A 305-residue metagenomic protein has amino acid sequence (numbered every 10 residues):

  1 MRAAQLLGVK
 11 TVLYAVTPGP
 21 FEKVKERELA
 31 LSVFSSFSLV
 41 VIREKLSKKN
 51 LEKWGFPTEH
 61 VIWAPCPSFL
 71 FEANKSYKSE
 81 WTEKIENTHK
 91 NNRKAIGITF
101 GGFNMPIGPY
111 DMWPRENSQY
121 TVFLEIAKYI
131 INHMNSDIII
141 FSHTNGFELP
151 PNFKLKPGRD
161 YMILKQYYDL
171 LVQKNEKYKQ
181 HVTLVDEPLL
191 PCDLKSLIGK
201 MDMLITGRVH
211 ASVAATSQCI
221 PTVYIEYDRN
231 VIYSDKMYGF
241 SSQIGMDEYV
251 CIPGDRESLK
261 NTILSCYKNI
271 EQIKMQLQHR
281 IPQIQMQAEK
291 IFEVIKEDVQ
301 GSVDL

Functional and structural regions predicted by a protein language model:
M1-L305: Active-site anion-handling motifs in enzyme catalytic cores
